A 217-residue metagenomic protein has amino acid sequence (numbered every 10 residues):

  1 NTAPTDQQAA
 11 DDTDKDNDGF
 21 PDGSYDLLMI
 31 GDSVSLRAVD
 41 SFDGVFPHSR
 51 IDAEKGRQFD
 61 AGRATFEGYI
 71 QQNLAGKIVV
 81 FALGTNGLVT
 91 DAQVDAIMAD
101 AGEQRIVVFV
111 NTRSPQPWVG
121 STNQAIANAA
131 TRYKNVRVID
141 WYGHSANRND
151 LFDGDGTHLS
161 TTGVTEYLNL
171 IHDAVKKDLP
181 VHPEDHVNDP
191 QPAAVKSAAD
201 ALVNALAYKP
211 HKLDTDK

Functional and structural regions predicted by a protein language model:
P4-D26, P190: N-terminal low-complexity, Pro/Thr/Ser-rich intrinsically disordered segments that act as propeptides or flexible
F20-A96, S114-Q124: Conserved SGNH/GDSL esterase-like catalytic core that processes O-acyl groups on lipids and polysaccharides
L28-I30, V108, R137-I139: Hydrophobic/aromatic beta-strand patches that form the interior of the parallel beta-sheet core in alpha/beta enzyme
D52-E54, V110, I139-H144: Conserved beta-strand termini and adjacent loop/short-helix elements that scaffold enzyme active sites in alpha/beta
E103-I106: A short helix->loop->beta-strand "cap" motif at the edges of active sites that frequently abuts
V119-L206, P210-H211: Catalytic His-Asp segment of secreted/periplasmic serine-dependent ester chemistry enzymes
K212-K217: Extended non-globular C-terminal regions
